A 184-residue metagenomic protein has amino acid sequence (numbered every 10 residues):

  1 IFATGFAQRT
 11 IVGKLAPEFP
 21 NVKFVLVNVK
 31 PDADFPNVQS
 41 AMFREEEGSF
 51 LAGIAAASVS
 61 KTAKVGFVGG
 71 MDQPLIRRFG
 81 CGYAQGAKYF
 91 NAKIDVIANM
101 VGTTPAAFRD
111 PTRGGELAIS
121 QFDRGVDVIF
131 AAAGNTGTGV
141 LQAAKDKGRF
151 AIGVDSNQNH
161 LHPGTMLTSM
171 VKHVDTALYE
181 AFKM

Functional and structural regions predicted by a protein language model:
I1-M184: A residue-level marker of the well-folded mature domains of exported/periplasmic proteins
